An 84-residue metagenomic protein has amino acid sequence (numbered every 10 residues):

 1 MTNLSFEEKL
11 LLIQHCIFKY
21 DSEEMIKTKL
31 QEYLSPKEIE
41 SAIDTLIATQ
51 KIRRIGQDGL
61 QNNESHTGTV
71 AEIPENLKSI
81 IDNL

Functional and structural regions predicted by a protein language model:
T2-K29, L84: Short amphipathic alpha-helical interface segments
Y33-A48: Short amphipathic alpha-helical interaction segments
I47-D58: A short, conserved structural fragment
G56-Q61, H66: Short, Lys/Arg-rich nucleic-acid/phosphate-binding segment
H66-L84: Short, amphipathic alpha-helical interaction segments positioned at domain boundaries
